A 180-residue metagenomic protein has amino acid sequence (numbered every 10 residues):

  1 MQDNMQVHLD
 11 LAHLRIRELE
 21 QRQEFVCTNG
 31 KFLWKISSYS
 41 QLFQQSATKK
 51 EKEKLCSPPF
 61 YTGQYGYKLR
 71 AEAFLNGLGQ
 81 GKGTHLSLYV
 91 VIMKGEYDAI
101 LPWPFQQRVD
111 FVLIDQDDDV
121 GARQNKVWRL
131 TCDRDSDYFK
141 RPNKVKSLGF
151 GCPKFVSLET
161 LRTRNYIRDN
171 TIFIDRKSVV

Functional and structural regions predicted by a protein language model:
D3-V180: Protein/peptide-recognition domains central to ubiquitin and immune signaling
